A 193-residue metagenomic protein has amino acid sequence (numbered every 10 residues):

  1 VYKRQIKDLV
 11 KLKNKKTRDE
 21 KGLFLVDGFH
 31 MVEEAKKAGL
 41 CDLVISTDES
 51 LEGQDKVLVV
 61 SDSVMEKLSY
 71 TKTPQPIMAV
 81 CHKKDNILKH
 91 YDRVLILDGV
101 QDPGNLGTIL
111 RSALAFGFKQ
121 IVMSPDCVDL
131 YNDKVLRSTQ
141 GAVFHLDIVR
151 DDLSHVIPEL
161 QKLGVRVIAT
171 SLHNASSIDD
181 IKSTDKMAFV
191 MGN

Functional and structural regions predicted by a protein language model:
K3-D48, C127-V128: Boundary-proximal intrinsically disordered activation/regulatory segments immediately upstream of a helical core
F29, S46-L51, K83-K84, L172-H173: Short, polar loop motifs at secondary-structure junctions
T47, V59-S61, V80, S124 (+2 more regions): Generic beta-sheet signal
E49-K56, N86-H90, I181: Short loop/helix-cap segments at secondary-structure boundaries that form the rim of catalytic
G53-V64, D185-M187: Active-site regions of enzymes building and remodeling cell-envelope glycoconjugates
V64-D102: Hydrophobic alpha-helical segments and helix pairs
L88-A175: RNA substrate-binding interface of SAM-dependent RNA methyltransferases
A169-N193: Active-site/ligand-binding-proximal alpha/beta "capping" segment
